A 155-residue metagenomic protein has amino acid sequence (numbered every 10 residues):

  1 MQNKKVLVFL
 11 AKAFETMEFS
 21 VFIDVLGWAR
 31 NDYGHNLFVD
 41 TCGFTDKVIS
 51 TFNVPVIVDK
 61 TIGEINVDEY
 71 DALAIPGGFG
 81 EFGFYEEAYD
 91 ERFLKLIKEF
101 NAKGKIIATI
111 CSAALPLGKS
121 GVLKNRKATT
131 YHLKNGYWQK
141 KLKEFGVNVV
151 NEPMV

Functional and structural regions predicted by a protein language model:
N3-L10, F14, S20-V21, N31-F44 (+2 more regions): Active-site-adjacent pocket-lining segments in enzyme domains
I23-G27: Short, solvent-exposed amphipathic alpha-helical segments in soluble enzyme and RNA/protein-processing domains
F52-K60: Short gly/ser/thr-rich secondary-structure transition/capping motifs
